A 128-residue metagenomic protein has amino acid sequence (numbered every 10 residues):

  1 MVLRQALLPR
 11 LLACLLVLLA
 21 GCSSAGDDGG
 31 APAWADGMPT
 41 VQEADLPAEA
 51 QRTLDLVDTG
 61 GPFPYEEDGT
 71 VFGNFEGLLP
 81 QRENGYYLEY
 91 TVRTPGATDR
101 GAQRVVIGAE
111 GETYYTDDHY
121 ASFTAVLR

Functional and structural regions predicted by a protein language model:
M1-L11: Bacterial N-terminal signal peptides that target proteins for export
L7, C14, G26-D28: Short linear sequence motif anchored by a di-proline
L18-G21: C-terminal motif of bacterial Sec signal peptides marking the signal peptidase cleavage site
S24-A35: Bacterial Sec signal peptide processing site at the extreme N-terminus
A33-D36, P95-A97: Peripheral peptide segments
W34-E76: Extracytoplasmic/periplasm-facing segments of secreted or lipoprotein envelope proteins
G61-R128: Functional cores of ribonucleases/endoribonucleases
